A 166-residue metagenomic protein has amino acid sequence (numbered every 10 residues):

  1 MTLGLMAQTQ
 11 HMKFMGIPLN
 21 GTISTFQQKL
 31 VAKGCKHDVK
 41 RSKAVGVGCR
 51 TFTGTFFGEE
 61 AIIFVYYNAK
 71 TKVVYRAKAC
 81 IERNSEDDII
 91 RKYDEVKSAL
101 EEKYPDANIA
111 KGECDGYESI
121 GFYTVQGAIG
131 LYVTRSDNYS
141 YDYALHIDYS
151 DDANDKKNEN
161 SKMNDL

Functional and structural regions predicted by a protein language model:
M1-Q8: Bacterial Sec-dependent N-terminal signal peptides
Q8-V47, K78-L166: Non-cytosolic coordination micro-motifs
C49-D94: Mid-chain, structured segments of secreted extracytoplasmic proteins
